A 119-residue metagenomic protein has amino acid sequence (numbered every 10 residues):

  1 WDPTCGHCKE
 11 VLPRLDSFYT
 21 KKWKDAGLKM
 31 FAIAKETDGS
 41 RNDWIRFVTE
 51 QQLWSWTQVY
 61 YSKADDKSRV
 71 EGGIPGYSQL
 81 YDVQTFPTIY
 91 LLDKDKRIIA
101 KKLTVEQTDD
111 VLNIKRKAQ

Functional and structural regions predicted by a protein language model:
W1-P3, I33-E36, Y61-K63: Active-site-proximal beta-strand/loop segments in catalytic clefts of secreted hydrolases
P3-G6, L53, K63-R116: Thiol/disulfide oxidoreductase modules built on the thioredoxin-like
K9-Q51, D66-G76: Structural microenvironment flanking redox-active thiols in thiol-disulfide oxidoreductases
M30, Q58-V59: Conserved beta-strand scaffold positions in the cores of enzyme catalytic domains, especially in NTP/NDP-utilizing
Q51-T57: Structural recognition of alpha->loop->beta junctions
